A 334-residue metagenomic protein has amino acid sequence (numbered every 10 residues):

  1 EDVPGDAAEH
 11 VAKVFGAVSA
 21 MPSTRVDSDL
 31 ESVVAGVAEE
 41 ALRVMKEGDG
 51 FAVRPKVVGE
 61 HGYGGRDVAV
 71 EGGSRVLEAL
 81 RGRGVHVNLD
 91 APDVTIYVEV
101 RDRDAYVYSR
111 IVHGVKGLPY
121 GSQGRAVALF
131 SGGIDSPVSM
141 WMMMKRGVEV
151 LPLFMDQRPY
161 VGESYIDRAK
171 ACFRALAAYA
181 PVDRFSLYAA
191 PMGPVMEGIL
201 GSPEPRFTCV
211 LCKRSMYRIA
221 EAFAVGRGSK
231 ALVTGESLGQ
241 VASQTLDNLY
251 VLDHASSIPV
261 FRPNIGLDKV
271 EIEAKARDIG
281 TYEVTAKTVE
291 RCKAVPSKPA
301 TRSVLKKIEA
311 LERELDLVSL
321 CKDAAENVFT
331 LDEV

Functional and structural regions predicted by a protein language model:
E1-V127, M140-R184, R302, D332-V334: RNA-binding accessory domains that recognize and position tRNA/RNA substrates
H10-V18, P22-R25, E60-G62, D156-A222 (+2 more regions): ATP-dependent adenylate-handling ligase core
R75-V76, G84, I111-Q123, M196 (+2 more regions): Active-site adenylate/phosphate-handling loop in enzymes that bind or generate adenylated species
A128, P152-F154, A189, T234 (+1 more regions): Structural beta-sheet core signal
I134-S136: Hydrophobic/small residue at the entry helix of a nucleotide-binding pocket
G280-T288: A short alpha-helix-loop-beta-strand transition element characteristic of N-terminal alpha/beta dinucleotide-binding
K287-C292, P296-V334: The feature marks non-catalytic terminal segments
